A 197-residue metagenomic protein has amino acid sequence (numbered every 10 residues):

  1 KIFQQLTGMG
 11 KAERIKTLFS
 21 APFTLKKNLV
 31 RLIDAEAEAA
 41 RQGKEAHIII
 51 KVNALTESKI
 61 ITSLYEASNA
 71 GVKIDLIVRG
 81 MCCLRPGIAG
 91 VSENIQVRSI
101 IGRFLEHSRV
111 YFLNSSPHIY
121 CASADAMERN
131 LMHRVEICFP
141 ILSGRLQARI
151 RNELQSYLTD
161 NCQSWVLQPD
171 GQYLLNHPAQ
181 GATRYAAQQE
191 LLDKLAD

Functional and structural regions predicted by a protein language model:
L6-R14, P22-D197: PLD/PLD-like phosphodiesterase catalytic module centered on the HKD motif
